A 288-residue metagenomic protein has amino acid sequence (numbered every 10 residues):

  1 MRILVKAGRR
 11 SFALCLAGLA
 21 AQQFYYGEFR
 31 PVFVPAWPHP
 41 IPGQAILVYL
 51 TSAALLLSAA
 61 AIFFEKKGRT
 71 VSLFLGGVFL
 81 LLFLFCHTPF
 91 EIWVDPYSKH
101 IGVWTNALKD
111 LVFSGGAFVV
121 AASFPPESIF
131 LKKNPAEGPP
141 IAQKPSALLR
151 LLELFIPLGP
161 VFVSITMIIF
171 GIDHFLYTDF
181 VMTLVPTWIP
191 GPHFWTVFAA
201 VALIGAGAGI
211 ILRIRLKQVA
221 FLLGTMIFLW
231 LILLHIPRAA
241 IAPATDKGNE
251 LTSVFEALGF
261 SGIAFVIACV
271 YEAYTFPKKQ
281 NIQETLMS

Functional and structural regions predicted by a protein language model:
M1-E28, A45-L57, F63-L176, H193-G205 (+1 more regions): Extended, low-polarity transmembrane helix blocks
E28-I41, Y177-P190: Short juxtamembrane and helix-loop transition motifs at transmembrane-helix boundaries in membrane proteins
